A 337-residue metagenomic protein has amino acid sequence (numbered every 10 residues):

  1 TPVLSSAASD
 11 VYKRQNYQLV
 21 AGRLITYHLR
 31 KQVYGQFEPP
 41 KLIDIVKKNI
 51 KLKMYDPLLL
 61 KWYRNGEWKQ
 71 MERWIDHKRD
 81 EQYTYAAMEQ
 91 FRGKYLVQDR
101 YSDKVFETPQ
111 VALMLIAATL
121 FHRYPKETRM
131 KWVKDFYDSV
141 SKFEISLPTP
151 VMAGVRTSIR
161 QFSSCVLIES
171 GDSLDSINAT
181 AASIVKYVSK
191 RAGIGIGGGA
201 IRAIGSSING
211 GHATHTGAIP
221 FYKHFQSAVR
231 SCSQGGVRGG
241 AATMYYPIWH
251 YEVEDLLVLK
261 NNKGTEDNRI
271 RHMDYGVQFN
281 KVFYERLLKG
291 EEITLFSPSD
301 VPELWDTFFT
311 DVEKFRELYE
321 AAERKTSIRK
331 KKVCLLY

Functional and structural regions predicted by a protein language model:
T1-L336: Extended catalytic cores of very large enzyme megasubunits
